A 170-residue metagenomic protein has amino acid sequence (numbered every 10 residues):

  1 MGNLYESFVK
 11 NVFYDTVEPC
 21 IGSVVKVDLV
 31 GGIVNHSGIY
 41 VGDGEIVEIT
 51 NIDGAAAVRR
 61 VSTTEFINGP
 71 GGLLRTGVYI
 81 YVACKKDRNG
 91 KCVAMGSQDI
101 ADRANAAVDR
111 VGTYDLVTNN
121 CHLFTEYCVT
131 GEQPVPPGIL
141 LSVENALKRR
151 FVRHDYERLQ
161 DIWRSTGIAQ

Functional and structural regions predicted by a protein language model:
G2-E6, Q98-Q170: Activation targets extended, charge/polar-rich intrinsically disordered C-terminal tails
F8, V17-R88: Glycine-rich catalytic cores of cysteine/serine-nucleophile enzymes that process amide/ester linkages in cell-envelope
D28-L29, I33-N35, A94, D115-N119: Active-site metal-coordination segments of metallo-dependent hydrolases
I52-A57, G72, K91, F124 (+2 more regions): A generic signature of intrinsically disordered, low-complexity regions enriched in glycine/proline and charged/polar
L74-G112: Aromatic/basic micro-patches that form nucleic-acid/chromatin recognition or nuclease catalytic surfaces
